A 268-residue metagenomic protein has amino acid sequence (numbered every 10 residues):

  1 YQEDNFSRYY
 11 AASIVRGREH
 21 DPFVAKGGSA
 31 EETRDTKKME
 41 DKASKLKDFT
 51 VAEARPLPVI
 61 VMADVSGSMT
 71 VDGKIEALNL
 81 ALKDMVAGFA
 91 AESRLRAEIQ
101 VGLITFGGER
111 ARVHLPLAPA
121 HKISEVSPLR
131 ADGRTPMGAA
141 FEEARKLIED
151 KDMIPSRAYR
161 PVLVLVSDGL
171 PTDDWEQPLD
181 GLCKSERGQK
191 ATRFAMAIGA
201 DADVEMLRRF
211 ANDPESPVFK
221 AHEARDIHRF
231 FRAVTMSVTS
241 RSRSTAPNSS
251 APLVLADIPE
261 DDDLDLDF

Functional and structural regions predicted by a protein language model:
G17, F23-I60, V65-E76, E149-S156: Acidic, polar low-complexity linker/tail segments
A52-H114, V162-V166: Von Willebrand factor
L57, Q189-T192, D213-S216: Short glycine-/polar-rich loops that comprise or flank the Walker A/P-loop and associated switch/sensor motifs
S93-R94, C183-A191: Arginine/glycine-rich "motif VI" loop of SF2 helicases in the C-terminal RecA-like domain
A97-S127, V204-N212: Short beta-strand-loop
A111-V113, K122-Y159, D173-D174, T192-E205 (+1 more regions): Von Willebrand factor
G199, A224, A246-F268: Extended acidic, low-complexity intrinsically disordered regions
A200-S249: Von Willebrand factor A/integrin I-like adhesion domains
